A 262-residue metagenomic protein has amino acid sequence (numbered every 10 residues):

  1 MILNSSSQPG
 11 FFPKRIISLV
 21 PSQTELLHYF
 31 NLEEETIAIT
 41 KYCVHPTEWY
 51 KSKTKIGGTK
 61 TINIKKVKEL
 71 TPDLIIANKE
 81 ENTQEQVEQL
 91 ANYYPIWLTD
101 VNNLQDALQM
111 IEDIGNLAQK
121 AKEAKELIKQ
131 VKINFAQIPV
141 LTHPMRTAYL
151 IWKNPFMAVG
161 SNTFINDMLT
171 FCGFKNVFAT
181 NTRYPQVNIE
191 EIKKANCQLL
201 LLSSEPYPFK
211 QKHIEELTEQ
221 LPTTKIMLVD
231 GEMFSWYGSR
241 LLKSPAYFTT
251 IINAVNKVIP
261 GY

Functional and structural regions predicted by a protein language model:
M1-Y262: N-terminal ligand-binding lobe of clamshell/alpha-beta domains
